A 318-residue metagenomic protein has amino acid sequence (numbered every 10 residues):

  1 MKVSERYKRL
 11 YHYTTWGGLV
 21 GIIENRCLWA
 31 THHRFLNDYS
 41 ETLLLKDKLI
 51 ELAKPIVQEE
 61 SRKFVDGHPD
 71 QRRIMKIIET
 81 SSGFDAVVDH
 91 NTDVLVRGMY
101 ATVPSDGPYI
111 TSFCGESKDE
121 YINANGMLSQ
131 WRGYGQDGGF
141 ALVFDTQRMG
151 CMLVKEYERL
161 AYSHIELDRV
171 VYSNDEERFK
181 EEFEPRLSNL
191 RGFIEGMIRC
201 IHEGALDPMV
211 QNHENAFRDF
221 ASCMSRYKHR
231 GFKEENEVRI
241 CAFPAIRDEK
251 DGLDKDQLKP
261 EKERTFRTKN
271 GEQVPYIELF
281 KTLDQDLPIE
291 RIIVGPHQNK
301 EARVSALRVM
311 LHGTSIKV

Functional and structural regions predicted by a protein language model:
M1-V318: Partner-binding and oligomerization surfaces adjacent to conserved cores of proteins that assemble macromolecular
